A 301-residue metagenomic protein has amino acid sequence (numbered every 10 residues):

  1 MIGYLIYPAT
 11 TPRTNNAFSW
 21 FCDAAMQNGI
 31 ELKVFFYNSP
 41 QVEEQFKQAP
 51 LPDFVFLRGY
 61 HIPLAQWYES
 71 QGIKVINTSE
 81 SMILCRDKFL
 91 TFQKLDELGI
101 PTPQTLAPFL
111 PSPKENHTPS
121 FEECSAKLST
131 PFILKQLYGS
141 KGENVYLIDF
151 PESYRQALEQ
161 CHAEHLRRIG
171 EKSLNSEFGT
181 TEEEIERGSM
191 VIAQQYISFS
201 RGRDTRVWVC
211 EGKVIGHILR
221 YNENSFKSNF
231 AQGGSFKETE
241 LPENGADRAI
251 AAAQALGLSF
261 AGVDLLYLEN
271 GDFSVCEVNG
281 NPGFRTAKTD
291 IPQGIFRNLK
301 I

Functional and structural regions predicted by a protein language model:
Y4-Y7, M82-V191: Active-site nucleotide/adenylate-binding loops and adjacent lid/helix of ATP-dependent enzymes
I6-P113: Conserved N-proximal alpha/beta basic substrate-recognition cap immediately N-terminal to, or forming the N-lobe
Y60-I62, S81, K213-V214, R220 (+1 more regions): Short glycine-enriched loops at secondary-structure junctions
F132, I215-G216, A261, S274: Protein kinase-like catalytic core scaffold
I133, W208, L266-L268: Conserved protein-kinase catalytic-loop segment immediately C-terminal to the catalytic Asp of the HRD motif
E143, L147-R248: Phosphate-binding site of ATP-dependent enzymes
F236-E240, Q254-L258, Y267-I301: C-terminal active-site "lid" helix and adjoining low-complexity regulatory extension at the edge of ATP-using catalytic
A249-A253: A conserved acidic, glycine/proline-rich C-terminal tail/linker
